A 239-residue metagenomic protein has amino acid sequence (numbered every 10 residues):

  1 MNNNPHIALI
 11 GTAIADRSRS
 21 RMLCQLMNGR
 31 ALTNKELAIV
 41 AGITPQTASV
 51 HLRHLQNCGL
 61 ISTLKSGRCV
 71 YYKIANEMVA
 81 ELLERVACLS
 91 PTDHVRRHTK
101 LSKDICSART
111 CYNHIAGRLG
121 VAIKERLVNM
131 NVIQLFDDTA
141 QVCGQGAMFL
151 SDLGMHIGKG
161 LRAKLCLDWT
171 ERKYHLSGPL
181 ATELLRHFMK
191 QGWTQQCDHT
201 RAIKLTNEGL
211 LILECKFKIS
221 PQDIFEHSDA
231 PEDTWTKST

Functional and structural regions predicted by a protein language model:
N2-P5, E81-L135, H156-H199, S220-T239: Amphipathic alpha-helical dimerization/coiled-coil segments that flank or bridge DNA-binding/regulatory modules
H6-T44, V70-Y72: N-terminal helix-turn-helix DNA-binding core of bacterial DNA-binding proteins
A13-R17, Q25-G29, H114, R126 (+3 more regions): Short amphipathic alpha-helical elements of helix-turn-helix/winged-helix folds
C24, S49-V50: Base-recognition residues in the alpha-helical recognition helix of bacterial helix-turn-helix
I39, Q56-N57: Alpha-helical residues within the helix-turn-helix
Q46, R53: Key DNA-contact positions within bacterial/archaeal DNA-binding proteins
N57-S66, V70-K73, F136-D137, C197-D198: Beta-hairpin "wing" of winged helix-turn-helix
L64-L89, V142, G146, G209: Basic, amphipathic "hinge/linker" alpha-helix immediately C-terminal to the N-terminal HTH DNA-binding motif
